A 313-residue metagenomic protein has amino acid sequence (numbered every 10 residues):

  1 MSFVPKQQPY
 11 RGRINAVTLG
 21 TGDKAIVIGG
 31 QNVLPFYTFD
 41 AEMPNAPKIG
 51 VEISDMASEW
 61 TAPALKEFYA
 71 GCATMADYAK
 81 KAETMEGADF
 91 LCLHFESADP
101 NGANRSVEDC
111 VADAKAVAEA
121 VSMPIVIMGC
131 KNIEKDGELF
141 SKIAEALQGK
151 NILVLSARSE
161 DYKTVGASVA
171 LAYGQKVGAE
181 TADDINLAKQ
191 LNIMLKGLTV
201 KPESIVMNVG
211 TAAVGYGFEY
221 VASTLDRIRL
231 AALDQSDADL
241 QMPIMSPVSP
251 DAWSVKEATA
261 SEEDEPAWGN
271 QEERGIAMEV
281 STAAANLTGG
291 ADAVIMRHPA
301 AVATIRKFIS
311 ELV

Functional and structural regions predicted by a protein language model:
M1-Y69: N-terminal amphipathic alpha-helix/helix-capping segment at the start of soluble metabolic enzymes
P47-I53, D89-L93, M123-G129, K150-A157 (+4 more regions): Hydrophobic faces of well-ordered beta-strands that scaffold small-molecule active sites in alpha/beta enzyme cores
K48-Y78, G102-R105, G129-I133, L155-A157 (+2 more regions): Active-site mouth loops of central-metabolism enzymes
W60-A64, G87-A116, V121, I127-E134 (+1 more regions): Glycine-rich, proline-tolerant flexible connector loops at the mouths of alpha/beta enzymes
G71-E83, L139, A277-A285: Short, acidic/polar
E83-E86, A114-A120, S141-Q148, V165-Y173 (+1 more regions): Acidic (Asp/Glu)-rich catalytic clusters
R105-E119, S141-L153, K307-V313: Short, electropositive alpha-helical surface patch
E160-F308: Catalytic alpha/beta core domains of metabolic enzymes, predominantly
